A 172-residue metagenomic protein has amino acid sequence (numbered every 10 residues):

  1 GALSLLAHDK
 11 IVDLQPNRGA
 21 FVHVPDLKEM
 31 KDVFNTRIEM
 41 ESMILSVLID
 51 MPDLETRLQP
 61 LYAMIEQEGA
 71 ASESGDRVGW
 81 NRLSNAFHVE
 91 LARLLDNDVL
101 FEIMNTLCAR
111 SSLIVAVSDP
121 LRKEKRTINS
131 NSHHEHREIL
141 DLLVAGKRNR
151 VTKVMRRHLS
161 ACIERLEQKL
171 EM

Functional and structural regions predicted by a protein language model:
G1-D50, V99, T152, I163 (+1 more regions): Short linear motifs at protein or domain termini
Q15, E29, V33, E55-A116 (+2 more regions): Conserved amphipathic alpha-helical segments that form helical-bundle/coiled-coil interaction surfaces
V22, R37, W80, I128 (+1 more regions): Residue-level marker of regulatory loop/turn positions in helix-turn-helix DNA-binding domains and in histidine
D26-L27, D119-R122: Short alpha-helical transmembrane interface motifs in multi-pass membrane proteins
E41-P52, E90-L95, L142: Helix-loop "lid/cap" segments that line or gate small-molecule binding pockets
D50-D53, W80, L100-E102, L121-E124 (+1 more regions): Juxtamembrane/interface motifs at transmembrane-helix termini
E124-M172: C-terminal regulatory/effector modules of DNA-binding transcriptional regulators
